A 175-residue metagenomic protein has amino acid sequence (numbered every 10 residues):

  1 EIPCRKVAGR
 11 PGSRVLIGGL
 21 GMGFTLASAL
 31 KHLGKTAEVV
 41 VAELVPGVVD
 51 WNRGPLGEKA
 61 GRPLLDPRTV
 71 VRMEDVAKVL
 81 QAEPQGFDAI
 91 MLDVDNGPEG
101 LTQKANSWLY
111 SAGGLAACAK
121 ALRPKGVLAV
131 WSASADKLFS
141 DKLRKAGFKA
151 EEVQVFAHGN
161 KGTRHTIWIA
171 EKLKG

Functional and structural regions predicted by a protein language model:
E1-L122, V130-A133, D141, A146 (+1 more regions): The AdoMet/dcAdoMet-binding core of the Class I SAM-like
G126: Glycine-centered, phosphate/nucleic-acid-interacting loop/turn motifs that mediate DNA/RNA or nucleotide
W168-G175: C-terminal lobe and adjacent flexible extensions of AdoMet/dcAdoMet transferase-like proteins
